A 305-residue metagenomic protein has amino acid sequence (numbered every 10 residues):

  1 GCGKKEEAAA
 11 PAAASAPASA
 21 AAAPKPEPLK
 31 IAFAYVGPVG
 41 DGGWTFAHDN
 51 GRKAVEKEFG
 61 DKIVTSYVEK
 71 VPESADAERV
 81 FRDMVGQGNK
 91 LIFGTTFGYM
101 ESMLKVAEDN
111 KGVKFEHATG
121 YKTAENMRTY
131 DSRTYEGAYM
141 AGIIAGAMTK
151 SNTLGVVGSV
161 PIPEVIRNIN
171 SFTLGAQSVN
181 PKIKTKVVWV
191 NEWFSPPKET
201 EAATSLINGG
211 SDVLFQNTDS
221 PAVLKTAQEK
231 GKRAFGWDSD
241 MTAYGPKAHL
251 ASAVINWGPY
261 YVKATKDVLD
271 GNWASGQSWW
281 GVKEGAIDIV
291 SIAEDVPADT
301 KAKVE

Functional and structural regions predicted by a protein language model:
C2-E6: Bacterial signal peptide processing site
A22-P26, K30-G51, V55-F59, Y67-A77 (+2 more regions): Extracytoplasmic "Venus flytrap"
R52, M140-I183, V187, Q277-P297: An alpha-beta-alpha
I63-M84, N191-S205: Structural motif
G88-T96, E116-A118, G209-S220, W237: Periplasmic-binding protein-like
E108-S132, S239-A248: Flexible loop/hinge segments that line or gate small-molecule binding clefts
Y130-N152, A253-D270: Hydrophobic alpha-helical segments within soluble ligand-binding/sensing domains
E164-S211, Q216: Extracellular/periplasmic Venus flytrap/periplasmic-binding protein
